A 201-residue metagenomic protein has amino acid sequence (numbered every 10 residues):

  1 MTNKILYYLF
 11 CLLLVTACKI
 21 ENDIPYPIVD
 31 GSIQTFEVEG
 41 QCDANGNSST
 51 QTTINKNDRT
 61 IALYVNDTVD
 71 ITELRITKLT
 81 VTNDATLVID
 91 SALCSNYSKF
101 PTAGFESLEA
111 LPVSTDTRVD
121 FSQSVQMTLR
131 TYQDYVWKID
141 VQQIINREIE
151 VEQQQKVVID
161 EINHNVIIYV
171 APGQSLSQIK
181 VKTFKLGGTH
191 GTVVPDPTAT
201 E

Functional and structural regions predicted by a protein language model:
M1-I28: Bacterial Sec-dependent N-terminal signal peptides
C18-E201: Beta-rich interaction/scaffold domains
